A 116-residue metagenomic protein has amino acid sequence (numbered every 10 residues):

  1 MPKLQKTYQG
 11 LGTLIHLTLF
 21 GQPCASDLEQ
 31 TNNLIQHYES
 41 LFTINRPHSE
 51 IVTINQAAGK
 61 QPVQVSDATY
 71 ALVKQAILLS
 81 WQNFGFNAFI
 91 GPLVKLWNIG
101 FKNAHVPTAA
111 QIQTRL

Functional and structural regions predicted by a protein language model:
M1-L116: A contiguous, well-ordered beta/alpha segment that forms the leading edge of an enzyme domain
